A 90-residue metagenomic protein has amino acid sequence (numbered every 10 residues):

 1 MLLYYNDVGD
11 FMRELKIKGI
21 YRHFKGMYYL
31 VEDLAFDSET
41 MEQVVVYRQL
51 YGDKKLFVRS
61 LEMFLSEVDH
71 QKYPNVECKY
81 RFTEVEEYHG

Functional and structural regions predicted by a protein language model:
L2-G90: Mixed-charge, low-complexity intrinsically disordered regions
